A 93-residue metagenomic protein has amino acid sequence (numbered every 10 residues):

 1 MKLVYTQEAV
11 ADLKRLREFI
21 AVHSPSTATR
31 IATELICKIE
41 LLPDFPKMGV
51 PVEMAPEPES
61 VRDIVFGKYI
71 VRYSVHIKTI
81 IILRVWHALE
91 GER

Functional and structural regions predicted by a protein language model:
M1-K2, R93: Absolute protein N-terminus
K2-S60: Basic, Lys/Arg-enriched alpha-helical interface segments
R62-I64: Short acidic-hydrophobic surface loop/beta-edge motif
F66-R93: Enriched for short, Lys/Arg-rich terminal
